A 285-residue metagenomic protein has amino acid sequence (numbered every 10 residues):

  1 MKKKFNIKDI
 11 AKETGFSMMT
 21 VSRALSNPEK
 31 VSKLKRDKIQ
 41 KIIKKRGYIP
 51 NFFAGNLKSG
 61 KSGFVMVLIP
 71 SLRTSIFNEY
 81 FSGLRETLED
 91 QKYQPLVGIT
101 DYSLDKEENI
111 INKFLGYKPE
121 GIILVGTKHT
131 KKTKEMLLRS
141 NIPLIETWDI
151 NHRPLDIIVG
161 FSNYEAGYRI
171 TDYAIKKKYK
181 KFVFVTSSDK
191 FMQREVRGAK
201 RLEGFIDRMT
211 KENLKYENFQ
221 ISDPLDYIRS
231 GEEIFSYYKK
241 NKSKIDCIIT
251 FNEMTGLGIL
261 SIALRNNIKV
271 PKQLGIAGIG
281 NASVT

Functional and structural regions predicted by a protein language model:
M1-K61: N-terminal helix-turn-helix DNA-binding module of bacterial transcription factors
M1-N6, K44-S82, Q91, D101 (+1 more regions): N-terminal helix-turn-helix/winged-helix DNA-binding helices and compositionally similar short basic alpha-helical
K2, K45, E86-Y93, R139-E146 (+1 more regions): Bacterial carbohydrate/catabolite-sensing allosteric modules
E13, T20-R23, L57-R73, K181-F191: Short beta-strand segments enriched in small/hydrophobic residues
R36, N78-S82, K134, E195-I206: Short, surface-exposed alpha-helical segments at coil->helix boundaries
E86-K131: Central regulatory/effector-binding core of bacterial HTH transcription factors
H129-R139: Active-site-adjacent beta->alpha loops and helix N-cap segments on the catalytic face of soluble alpha/beta enzymes
